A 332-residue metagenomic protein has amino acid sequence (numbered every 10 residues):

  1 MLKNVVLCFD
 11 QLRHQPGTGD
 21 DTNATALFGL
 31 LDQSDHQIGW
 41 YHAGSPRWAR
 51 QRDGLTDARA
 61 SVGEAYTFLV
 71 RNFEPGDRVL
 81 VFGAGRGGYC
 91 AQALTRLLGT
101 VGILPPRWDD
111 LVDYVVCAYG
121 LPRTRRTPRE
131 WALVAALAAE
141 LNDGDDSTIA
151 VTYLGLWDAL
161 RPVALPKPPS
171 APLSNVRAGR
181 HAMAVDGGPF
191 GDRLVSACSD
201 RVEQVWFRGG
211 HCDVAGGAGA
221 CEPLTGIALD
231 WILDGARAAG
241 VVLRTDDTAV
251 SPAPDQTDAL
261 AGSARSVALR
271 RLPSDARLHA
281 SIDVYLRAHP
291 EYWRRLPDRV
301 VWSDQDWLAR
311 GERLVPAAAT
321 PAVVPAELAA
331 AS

Functional and structural regions predicted by a protein language model:
M1-S332: Active-site- or binding-pocket-proximal scaffold segments within functional domains
